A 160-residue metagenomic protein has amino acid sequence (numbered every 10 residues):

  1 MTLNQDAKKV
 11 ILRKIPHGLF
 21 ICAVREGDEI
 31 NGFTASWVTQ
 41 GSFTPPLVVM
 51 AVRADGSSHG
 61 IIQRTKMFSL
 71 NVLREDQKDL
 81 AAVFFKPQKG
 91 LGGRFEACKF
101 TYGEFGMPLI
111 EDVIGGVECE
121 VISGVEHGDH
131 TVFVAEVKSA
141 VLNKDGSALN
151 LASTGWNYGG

Functional and structural regions predicted by a protein language model:
M1-G160: Basic, polyanion-binding surface patches
